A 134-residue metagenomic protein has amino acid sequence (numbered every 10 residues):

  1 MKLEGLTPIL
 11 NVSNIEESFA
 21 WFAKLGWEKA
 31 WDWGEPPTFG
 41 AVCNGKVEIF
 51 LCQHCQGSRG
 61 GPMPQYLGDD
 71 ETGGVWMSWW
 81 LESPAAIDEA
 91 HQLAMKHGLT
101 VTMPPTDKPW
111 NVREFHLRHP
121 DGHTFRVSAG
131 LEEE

Functional and structural regions predicted by a protein language model:
M1-I9, L25-R118, A129-E134: Vicinal oxygen chelate
N14-K29: Amphipathic alpha-helical segments
